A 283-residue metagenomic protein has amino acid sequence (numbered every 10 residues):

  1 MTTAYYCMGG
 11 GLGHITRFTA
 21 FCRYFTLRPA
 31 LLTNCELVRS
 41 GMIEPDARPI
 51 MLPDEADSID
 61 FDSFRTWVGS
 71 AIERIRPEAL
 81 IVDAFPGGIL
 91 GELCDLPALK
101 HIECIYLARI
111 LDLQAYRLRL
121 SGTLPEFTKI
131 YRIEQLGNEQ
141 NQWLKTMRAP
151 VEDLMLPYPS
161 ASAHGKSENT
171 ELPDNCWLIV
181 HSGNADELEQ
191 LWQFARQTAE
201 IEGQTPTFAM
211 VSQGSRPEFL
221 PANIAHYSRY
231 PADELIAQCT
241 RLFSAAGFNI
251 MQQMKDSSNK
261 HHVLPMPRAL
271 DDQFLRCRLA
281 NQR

Functional and structural regions predicted by a protein language model:
M1-A209, G214-R283: Nucleotide-activated sugar donor-binding and catalytic core shared by glycosyltransferases and related lipid-linked
